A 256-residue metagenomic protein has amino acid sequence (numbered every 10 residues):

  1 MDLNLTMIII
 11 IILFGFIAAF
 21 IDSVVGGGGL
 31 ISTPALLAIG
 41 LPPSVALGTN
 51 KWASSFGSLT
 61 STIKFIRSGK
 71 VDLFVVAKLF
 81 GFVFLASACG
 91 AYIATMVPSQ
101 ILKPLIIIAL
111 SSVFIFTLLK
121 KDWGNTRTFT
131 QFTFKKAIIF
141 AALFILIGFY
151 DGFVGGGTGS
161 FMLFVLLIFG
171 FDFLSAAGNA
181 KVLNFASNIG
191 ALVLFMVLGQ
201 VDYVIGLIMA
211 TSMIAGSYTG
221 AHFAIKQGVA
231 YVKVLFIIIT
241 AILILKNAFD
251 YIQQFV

Functional and structural regions predicted by a protein language model:
M1-P42, T128-A177, L207: Selected transmembrane alpha-helices and immediately adjacent juxtamembrane segments of polytopic inner-membrane
I8, K51, I107-L110, F114 (+3 more regions): Residues within membrane-spanning alpha-helices of integral membrane proteins, especially the hydrophobic core/packing
V24, R67, M96-V97, L119-K120 (+4 more regions): Helix-loop junctions at the membrane-solvent interface of multi-pass transporters, primarily the C-terminal
P42-N50, F74-V75, G170-K181: Membrane-interface alpha-helices at helix entry/exit sites of multi-pass transporters
G48-P104, I108, N188-V234, I238: Selective hydrophobic functional segments
T60-K70, I107-F132, I242-V256: Transmembrane helix exit motif
L146-G156, A191, M196-G199, L243-F255: Hydrophobic alpha-helical transmembrane segments in multi-pass integral membrane proteins
